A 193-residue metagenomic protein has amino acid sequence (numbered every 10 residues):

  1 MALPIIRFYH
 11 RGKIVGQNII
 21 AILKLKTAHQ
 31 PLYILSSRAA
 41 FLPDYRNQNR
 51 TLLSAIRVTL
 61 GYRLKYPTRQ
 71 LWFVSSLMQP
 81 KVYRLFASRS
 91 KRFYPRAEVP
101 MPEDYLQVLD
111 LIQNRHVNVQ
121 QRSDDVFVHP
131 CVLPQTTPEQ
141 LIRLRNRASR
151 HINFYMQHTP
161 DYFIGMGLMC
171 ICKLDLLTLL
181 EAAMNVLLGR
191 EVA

Functional and structural regions predicted by a protein language model:
M1-H10, I14-V15, K26, R63-A193: Terminal substrate-recognition subdomain of acyl/acetyltransferases
P4, L35, V58-G61: Short, hydrophobic/aromatic alpha-helical segments in well-folded domains
R7, K13-L23, L35, A40: Conserved beta-strand in the GNAT
A21, L42, V58-K65: Mid-sequence acidic-hydrophobic segments that form the walls of catalytic/ligand-binding cavities or oligomerization
L25-P31: A short, polar/charged loop-to-alpha-helix boundary motif
P31-P43, I56, S75-S76: Conserved acetyl-CoA binding element of GNAT-fold acetyltransferases
A40-N47, Q140: Short histidine-centered catalytic/ligand-binding loop motif
R46-G61: Conserved acetyl-CoA-binding loop-helix of GNAT-fold acetyltransferases
